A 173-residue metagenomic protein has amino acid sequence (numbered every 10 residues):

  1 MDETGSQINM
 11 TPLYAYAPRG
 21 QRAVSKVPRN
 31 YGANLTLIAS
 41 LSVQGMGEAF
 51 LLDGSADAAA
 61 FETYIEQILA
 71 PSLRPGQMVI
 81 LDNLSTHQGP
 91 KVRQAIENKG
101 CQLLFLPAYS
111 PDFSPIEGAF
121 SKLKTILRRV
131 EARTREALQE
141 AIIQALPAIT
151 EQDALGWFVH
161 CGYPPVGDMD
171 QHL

Functional and structural regions predicted by a protein language model:
M1-E66, Y163: Extended, low-complexity cationic-aromatic segments
D2, P75-Q88, Y109, S114: Acidic/histidine-rich, metal-coordinating catalytic segments
Q7-N9, H87-G89, F113-P115, G167: Short catalytic/ligand-binding loop motif for oxyanion handling, primarily in non-cytosolic enzymes, centered on
A23-R29, K99-G118: RNase H-like polynucleotidyl transferase catalytic core
A60-M78: Short, basic/hydrophobic alpha-helical segments
G89-K99: Short, aromatic/basic amphipathic alpha-helical patches
I116-L173: C-terminal anion-handling pockets and recognition modules
